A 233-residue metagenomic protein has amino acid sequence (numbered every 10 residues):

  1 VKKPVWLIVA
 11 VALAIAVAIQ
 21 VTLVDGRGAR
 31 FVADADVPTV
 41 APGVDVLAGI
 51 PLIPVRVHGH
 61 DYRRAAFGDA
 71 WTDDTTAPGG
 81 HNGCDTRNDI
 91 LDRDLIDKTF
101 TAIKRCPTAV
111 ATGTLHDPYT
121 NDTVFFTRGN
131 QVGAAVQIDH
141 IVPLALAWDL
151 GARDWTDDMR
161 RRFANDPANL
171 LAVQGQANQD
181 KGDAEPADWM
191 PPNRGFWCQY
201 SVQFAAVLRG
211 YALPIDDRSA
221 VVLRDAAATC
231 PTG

Functional and structural regions predicted by a protein language model:
K2, T108-V110, T114-L115, Y119-G233: Domain-level detector of nuclease and nuclease-like folds in predominantly extracellular/periplasmic contexts
V5-L23: Hydrophobic membrane-insertion alpha-helices, especially the h-region of bacterial N-terminal signal peptides
V11, V17, P51-P54, L95 (+1 more regions): Generic low-complexity, intrinsically disordered sequence content enriched in small uncharged/hydrophobic residues
I19-R30, G83: N-terminal membrane-anchoring alpha-helices
F31-F126: Cell wall/extracellular polymer interaction/catalysis modules
